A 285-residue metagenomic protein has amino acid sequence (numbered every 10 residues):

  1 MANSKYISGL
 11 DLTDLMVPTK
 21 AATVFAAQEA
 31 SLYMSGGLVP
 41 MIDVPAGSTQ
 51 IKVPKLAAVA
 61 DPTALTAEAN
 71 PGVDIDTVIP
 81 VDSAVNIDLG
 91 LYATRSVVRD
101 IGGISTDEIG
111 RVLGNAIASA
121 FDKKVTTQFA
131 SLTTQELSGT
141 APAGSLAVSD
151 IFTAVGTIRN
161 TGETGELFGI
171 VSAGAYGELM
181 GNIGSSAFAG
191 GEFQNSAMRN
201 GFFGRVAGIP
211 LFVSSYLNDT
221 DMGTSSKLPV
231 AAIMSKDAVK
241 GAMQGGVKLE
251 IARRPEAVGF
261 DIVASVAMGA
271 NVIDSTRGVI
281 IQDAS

Functional and structural regions predicted by a protein language model:
M1-S35, R205, S235-D237, G241-S285: Protruding loop/beta-arch "assembly-hinge" segments enriched in small, turn-prone residues
V17, A21-L89: Assembly/oligomerization interface modules of large self-assembling protein complexes
D61-A64, E178-G181, N271-I273: Short helix/loop capping segments that flank catalytic or ligand/cofactor-binding pockets
D88-D100, I170-A175, I233-S235, D274: Helix N-cap / beta->alpha transition motif
L91-G165, I280-S285: Alpha-helical scaffold segments that mediate packing/assembly in large oligomeric complexes
I101-I109, S225-V230, V247-E250, R254: Short alpha-helix boundary/capping segments
S149-G245: Extended oligomerization regions of viral-like shell subunits
